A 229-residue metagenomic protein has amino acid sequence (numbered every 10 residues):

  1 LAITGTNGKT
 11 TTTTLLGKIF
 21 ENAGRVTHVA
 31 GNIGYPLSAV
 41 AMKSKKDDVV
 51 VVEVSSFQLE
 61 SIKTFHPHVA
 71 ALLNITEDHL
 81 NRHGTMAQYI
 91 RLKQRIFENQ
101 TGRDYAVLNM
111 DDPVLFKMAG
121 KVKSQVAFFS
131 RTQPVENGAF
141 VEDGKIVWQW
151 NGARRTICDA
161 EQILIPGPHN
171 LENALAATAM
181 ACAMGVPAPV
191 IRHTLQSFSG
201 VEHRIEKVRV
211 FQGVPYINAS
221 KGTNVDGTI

Functional and structural regions predicted by a protein language model:
L1-A30: Walker A (P-loop) phosphate-binding motif
I3, T10, N32, E53 (+8 more regions): Residue-level signal for inorganic ion chemistry
G17-N22, A39-K43, G120, C182: Short, well-ordered alpha-helices that flank and scaffold nucleotide-derived cofactor binding pockets
G24-L37, V54: Short beta-strand-centered segment that lines the nucleotide-binding/catalytic pocket of NTP-utilizing
S44-V135, F140-E142, W148, C158-P166: Flexible active-site lid/hinge loop adjacent to a nucleotide/diphosphate and Mg2+-phosphate binding pocket
F140-C158, V201-R209: Acidic-glycine-rich active-site phosphate/pyrophosphate-binding loop
A160-I229: Nucleotide phosphate-binding/pyrophosphate-handling subdomain across enzymes that bind or process nucleotide phosphates
